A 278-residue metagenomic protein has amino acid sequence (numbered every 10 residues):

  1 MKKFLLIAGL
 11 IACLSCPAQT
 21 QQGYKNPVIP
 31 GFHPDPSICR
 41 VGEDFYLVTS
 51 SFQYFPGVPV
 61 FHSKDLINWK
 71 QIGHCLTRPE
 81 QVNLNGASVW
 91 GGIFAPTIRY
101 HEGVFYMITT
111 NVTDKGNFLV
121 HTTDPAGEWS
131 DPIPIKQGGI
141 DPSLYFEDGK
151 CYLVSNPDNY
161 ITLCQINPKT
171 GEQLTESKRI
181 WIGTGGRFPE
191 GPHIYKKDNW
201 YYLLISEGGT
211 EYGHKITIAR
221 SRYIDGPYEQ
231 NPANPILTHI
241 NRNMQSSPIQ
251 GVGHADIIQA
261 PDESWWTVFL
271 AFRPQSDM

Functional and structural regions predicted by a protein language model:
M1-Q21: Bacterial Sec-dependent N-terminal signal peptides
C16-M278: Carbohydrate-active catalytic/glycan-binding domains of CAZyme proteins, especially the secreted or lumenal ectodomains
